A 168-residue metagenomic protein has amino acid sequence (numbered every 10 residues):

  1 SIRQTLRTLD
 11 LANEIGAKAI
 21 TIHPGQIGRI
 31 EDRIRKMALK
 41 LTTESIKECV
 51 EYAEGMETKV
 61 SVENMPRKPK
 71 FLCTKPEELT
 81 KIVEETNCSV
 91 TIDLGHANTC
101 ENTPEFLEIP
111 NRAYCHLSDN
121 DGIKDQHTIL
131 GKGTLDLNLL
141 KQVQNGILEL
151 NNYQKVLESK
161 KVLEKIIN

Functional and structural regions predicted by a protein language model:
S1-S89: Active-site acidic/histidine proton-transfer and metal-coordination neighborhood in alpha/beta enzyme cores
I2, K18, L72-T80, E84-T91 (+1 more regions): Histidine-acidic metal/acid-base catalytic patches
